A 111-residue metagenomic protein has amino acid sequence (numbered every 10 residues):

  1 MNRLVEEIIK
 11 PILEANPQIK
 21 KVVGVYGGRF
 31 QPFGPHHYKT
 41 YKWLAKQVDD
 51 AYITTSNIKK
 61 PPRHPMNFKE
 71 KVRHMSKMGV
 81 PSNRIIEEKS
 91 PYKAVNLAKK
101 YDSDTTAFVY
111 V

Functional and structural regions predicted by a protein language model:
R3-V111: Nucleotidyltransferase catalytic core that binds NTPs
